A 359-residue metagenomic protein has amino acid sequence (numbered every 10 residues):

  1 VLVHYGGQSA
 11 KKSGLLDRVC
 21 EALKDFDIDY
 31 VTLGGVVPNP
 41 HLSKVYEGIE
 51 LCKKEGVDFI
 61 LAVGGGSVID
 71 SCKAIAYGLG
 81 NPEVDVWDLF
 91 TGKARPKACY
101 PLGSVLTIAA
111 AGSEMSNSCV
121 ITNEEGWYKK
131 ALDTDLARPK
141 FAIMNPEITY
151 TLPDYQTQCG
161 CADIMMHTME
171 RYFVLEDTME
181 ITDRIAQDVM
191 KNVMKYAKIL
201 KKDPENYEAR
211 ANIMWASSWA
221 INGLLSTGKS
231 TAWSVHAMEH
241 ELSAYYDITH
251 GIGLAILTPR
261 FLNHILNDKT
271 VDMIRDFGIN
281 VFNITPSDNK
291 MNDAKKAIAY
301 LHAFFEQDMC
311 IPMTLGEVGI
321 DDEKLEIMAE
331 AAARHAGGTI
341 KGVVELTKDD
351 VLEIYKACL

Functional and structural regions predicted by a protein language model:
V1-K11: A short, flexible N-terminal coil/short beta segment enriched in small residues
L2, V281-L359: C-terminal charged capping/lid subdomain of soluble metabolic enzymes
L2-V3, F59-L61, G103: Conserved beta-strand elements of the Class I
K11-E83, I199-R210: N-terminal small/polar loop signature for handling phosphorylated ligands or for N-terminal nucleophile
I75, K93, A329-A331: N-terminal loops that bind phosphate or other acidic moieties and the adjacent beta-alpha structural core
G80-T178, D272, D276: A glycine/threonine-rich phosphate-anchoring loop and its flanking beta-alpha core in nucleotide/phosphate-binding
R171-Y300: Active-site segments that bind and position negatively charged phosphate/pyrophosphate groups
